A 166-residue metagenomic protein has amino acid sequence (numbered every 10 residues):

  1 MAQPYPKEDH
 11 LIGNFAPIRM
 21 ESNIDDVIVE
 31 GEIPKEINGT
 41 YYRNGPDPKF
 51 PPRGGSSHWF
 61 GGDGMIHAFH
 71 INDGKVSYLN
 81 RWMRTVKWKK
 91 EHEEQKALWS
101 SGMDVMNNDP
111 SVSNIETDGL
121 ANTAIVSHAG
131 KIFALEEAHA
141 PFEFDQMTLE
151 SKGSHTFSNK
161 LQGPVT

Functional and structural regions predicted by a protein language model:
A2-M65, F69-S111: N-terminal regions that are enriched for targeting/export leaders and immediately downstream pro/stem segments
V86-T166: Well-ordered mid-protein domain cores that form the structural environment of catalytic cofactors
